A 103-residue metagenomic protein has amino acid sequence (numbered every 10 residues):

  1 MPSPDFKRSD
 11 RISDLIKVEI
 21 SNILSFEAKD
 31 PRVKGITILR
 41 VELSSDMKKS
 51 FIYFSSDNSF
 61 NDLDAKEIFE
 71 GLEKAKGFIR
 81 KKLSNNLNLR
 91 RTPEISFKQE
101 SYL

Functional and structural regions predicted by a protein language model:
M1-K49, S55-L103: Charge-rich, low-complexity N-terminal segments
